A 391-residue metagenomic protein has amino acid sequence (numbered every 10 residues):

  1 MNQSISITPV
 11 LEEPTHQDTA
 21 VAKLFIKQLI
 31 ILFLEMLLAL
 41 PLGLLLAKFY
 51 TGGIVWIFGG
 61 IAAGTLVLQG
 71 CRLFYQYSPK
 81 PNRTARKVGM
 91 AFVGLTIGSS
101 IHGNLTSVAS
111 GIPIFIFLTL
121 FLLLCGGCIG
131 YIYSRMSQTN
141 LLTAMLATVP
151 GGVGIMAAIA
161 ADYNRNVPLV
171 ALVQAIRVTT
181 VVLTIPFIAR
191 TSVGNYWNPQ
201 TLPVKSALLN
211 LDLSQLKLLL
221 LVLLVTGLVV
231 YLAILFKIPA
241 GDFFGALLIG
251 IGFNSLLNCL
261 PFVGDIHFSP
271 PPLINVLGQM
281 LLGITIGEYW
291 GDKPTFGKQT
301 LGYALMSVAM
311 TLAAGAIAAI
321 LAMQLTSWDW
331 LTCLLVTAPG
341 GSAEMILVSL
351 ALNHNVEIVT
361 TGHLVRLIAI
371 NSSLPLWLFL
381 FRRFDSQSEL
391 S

Functional and structural regions predicted by a protein language model:
M1-L38, R72-L73, S78, G194-L216 (+3 more regions): Intrinsically disordered, low-complexity non-transmembrane regions of multi-pass membrane transporters
L32-P41, V88, S99-Y131, L219 (+2 more regions): Entry/N-cap segments of selected transmembrane alpha helices and their immediately preceding amphipathic helices
L40-P41, W197-L260: Core mid-bundle transmembrane helix pairs that form the ion/substrate translocation pathway in diverse multi-pass
G43-A62, L66, G70-T84, Y231-G245 (+1 more regions): Flexible hinge motifs at transmembrane-helix junctions and intramembrane kinks/re-entrant loops in multi-pass membrane
F49-T65, A85-G89, G111-L122, A144-T148 (+3 more regions): Structural signature of hydrophobic alpha-helical transmembrane segments
G60-L73, P79-A109, I249-C259, P271-G297: Hydrophobic transmembrane alpha-helices of secondary-active transporters and Na+-translocating membrane complexes
M136-V178, W328-L367: Alpha-helical membrane segments and immediately flanking helix-loop junctions that form or couple to the substrate/ion
V182-P186, L312-S391: C-terminal transmembrane helix pair
